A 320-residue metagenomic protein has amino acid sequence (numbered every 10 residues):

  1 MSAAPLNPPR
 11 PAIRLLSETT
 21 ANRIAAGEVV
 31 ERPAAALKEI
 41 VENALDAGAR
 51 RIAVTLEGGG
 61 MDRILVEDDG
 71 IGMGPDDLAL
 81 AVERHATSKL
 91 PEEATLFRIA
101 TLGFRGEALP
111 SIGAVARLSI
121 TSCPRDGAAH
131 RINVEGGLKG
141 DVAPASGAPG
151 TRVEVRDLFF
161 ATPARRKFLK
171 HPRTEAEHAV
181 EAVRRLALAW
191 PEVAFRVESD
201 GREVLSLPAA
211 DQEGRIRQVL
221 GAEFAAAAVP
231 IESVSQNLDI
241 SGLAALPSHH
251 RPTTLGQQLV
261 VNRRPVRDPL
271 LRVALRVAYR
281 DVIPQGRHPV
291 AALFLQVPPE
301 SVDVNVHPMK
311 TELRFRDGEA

Functional and structural regions predicted by a protein language model:
M1-A320: N-terminal phosphate-binding caps/lids of nucleotide- and nucleic-acid-binding domains
